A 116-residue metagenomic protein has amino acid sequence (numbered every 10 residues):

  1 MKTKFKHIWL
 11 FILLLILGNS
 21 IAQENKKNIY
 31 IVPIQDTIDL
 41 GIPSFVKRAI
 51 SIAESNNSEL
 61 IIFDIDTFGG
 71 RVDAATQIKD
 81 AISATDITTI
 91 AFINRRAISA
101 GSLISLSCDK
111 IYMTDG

Functional and structural regions predicted by a protein language model:
M1-W9: Bacterial N-terminal signal peptides that target proteins for export
K2, I21-A22: Eukaryotic low-complexity, proline/serine- and acidic-rich intrinsically disordered regions that serve as multivalent
W9-G18: Bacterial N-terminal signal peptides
A22-G116: Soluble extramembrane regions of membrane proteins in the secretory/endomembrane system
